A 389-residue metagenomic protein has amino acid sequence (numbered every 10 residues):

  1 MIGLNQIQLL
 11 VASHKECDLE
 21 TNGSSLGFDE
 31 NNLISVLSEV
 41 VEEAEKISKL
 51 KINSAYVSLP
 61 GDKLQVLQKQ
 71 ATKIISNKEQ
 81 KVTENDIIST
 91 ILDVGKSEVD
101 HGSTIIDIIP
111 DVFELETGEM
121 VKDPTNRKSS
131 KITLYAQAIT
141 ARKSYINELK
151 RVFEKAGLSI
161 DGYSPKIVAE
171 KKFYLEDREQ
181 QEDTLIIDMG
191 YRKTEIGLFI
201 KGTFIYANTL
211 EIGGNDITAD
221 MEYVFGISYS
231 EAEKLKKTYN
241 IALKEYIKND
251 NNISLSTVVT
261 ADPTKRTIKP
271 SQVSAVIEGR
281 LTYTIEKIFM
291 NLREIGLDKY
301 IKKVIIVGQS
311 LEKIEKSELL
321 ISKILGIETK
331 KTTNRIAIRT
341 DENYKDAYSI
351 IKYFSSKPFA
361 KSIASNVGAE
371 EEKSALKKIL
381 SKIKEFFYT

Functional and structural regions predicted by a protein language model:
M1-I2, L9, T194-L198: Short beta-strand scaffold segments in enzyme catalytic cores
G3-S54, L59-T184, S228, L243-L255 (+3 more regions): Nucleotide/phosphate-binding catalytic cleft detector across ATP-hydrolyzing and phosphate-transferring enzymes
V57, F153, M221, I288 (+1 more regions): Residue-level signature of catalytic and energy-coupling elements of molecular machines, predominantly ATP/GTP-dependent
L59, I241-L243, K299-I321: Glycine-rich phosphate-binding loops at beta-strand->alpha-helix junctions
T83-I88, S322-Y348: Conserved phosphate-binding/catalytic loops in two-lobed NTP-binding clefts
K131-T133, I200-F204, I295-K303: Short, surface-exposed connector motifs at secondary-structure boundaries
D177-K244, K248: Acidic, glycine-rich loop-and-beta core segments that form the ion-binding/anion-interacting portion of active sites
Y283-E294: A short, acidic, amphipathic alpha-helical segment used as a generic capping/interface helix at domain edges
